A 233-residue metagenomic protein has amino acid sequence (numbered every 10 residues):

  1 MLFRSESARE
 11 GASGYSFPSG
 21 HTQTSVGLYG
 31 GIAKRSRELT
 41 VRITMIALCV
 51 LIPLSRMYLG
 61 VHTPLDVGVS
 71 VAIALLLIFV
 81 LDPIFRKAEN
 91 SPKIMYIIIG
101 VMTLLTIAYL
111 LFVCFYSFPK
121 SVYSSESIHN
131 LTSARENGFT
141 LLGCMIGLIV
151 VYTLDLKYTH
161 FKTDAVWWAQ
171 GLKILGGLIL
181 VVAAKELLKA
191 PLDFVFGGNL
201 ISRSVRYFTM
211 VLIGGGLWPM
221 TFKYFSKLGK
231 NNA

Functional and structural regions predicted by a protein language model:
S5-T159, D164-L187: Membrane-embedded catalytic cores of phosphoryl/pyrophosphoryl-handling enzymes
F161-A233: C-terminal regulatory/interaction regions
